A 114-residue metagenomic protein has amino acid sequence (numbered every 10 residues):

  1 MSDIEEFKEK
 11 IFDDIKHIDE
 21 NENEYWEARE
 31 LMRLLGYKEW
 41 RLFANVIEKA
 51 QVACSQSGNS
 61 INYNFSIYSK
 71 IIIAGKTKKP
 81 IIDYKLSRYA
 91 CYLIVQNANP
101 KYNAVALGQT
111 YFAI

Functional and structural regions predicted by a protein language model:
M1-A44, S66-I114: Positively charged, aromatic-accented nucleic-acid-binding surfaces
I47: DNA major-groove recognition helix of helix-turn-helix
A50-N62: Short, basic alpha-helical nucleic acid-contact segments in DNA-binding proteins and DNA transaction factors
